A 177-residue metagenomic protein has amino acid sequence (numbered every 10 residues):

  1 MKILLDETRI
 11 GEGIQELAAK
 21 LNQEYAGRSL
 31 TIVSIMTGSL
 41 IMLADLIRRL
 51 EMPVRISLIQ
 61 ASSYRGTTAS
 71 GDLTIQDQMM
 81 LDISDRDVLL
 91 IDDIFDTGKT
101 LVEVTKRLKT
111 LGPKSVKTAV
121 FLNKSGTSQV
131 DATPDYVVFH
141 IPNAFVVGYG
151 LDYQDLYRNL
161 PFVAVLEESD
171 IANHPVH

Functional and structural regions predicted by a protein language model:
M1-H177: PRPP-associated nucleotide enzymes
